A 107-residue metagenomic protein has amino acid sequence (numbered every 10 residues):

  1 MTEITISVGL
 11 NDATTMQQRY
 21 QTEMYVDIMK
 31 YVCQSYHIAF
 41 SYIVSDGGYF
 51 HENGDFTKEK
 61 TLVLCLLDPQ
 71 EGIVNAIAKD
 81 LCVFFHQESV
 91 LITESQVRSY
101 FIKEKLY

Functional and structural regions predicted by a protein language model:
M1-Y107: Positively charged, small/polar-rich N-terminal and surface patches that mediate targeting and assembly and bind
